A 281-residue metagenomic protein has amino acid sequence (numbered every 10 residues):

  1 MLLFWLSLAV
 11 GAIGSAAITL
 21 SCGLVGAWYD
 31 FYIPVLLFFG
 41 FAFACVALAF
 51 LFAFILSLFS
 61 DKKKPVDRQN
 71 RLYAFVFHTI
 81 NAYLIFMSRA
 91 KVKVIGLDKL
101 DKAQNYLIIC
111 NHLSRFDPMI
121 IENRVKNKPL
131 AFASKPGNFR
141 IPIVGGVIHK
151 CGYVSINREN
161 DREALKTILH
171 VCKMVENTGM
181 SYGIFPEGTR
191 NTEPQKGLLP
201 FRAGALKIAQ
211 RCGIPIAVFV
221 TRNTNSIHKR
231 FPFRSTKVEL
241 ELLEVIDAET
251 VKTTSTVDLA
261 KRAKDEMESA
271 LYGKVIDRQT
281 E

Functional and structural regions predicted by a protein language model:
L2-N105: Membrane-anchoring hydrophobic helices of lipid-metabolizing enzymes
L8, L165-E281: Non-catalytic C-terminal accessory region of glycerolipid acyltransferases and related lyso-lipid remodeling enzymes
S57-H78, F86-M87, K102-D161: Catalytic core of membrane glycerolipid acyltransferases/transacylases, capturing the structured, soluble-facing
T79-I80, V92-G96, P118-M119, I168-V171 (+2 more regions): A generic local structural motif
M87-R89, N127, I148-K150, N177 (+2 more regions): Short, well-ordered coil/turn elements that cap or connect secondary structure elements
V94, I108, F132, L240-L242: Generic preference for hydrophobic
V94-I95, V154-N157, A248: Short acidic-hydrophobic, aromatic-tinged amphipathic segments that line or gate anion-handling sites
